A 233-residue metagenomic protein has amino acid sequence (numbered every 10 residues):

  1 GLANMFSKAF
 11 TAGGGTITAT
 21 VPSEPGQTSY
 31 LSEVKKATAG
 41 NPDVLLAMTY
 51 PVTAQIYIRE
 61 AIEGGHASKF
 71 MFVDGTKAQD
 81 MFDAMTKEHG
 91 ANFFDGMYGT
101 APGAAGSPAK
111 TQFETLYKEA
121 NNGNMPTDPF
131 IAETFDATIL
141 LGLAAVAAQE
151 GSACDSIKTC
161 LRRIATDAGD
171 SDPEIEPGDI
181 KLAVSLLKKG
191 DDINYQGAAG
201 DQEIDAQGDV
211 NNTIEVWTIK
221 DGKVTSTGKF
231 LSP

Functional and structural regions predicted by a protein language model:
G1-P233: Extracytosolic ligand-binding ectodomains
